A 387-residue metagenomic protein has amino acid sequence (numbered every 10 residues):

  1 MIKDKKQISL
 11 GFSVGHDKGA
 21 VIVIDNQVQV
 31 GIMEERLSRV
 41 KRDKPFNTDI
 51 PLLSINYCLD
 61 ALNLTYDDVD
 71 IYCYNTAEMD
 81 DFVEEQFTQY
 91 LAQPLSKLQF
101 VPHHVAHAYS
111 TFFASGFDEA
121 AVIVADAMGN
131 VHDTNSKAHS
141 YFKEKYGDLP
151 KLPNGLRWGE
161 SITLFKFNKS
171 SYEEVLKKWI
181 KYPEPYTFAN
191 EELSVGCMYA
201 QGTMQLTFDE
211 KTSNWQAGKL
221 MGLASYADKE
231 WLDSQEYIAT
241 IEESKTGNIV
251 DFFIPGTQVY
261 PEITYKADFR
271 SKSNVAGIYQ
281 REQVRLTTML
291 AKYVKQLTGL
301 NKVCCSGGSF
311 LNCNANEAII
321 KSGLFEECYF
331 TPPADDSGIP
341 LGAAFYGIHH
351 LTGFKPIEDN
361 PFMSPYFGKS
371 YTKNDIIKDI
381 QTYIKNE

Functional and structural regions predicted by a protein language model:
M1-E387: Short acidic/glycine-rich loops and adjacent helix/strand connectors that line catalytic pockets where negatively
